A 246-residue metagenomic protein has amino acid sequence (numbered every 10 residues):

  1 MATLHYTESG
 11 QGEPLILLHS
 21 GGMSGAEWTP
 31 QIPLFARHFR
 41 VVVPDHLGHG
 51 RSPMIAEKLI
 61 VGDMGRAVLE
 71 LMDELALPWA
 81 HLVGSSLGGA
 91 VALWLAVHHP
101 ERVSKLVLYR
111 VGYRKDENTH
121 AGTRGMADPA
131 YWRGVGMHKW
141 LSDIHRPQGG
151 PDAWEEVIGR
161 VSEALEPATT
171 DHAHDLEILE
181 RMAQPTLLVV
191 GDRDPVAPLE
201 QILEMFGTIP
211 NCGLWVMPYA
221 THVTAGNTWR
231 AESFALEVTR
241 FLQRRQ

Functional and structural regions predicted by a protein language model:
A2-M54: Conserved HGGG/HGGXW glycine-rich cap/lid loop of the alpha/beta-hydrolase fold
P30-P33, V42-V83: Active-site loop/oxyanion-hole signature of alpha/beta-hydrolase fold enzymes
A90-H98, S104-M137: Flexible "cap/lid" loop of the alpha/beta hydrolase fold
R160-I178: Active-site nucleophile elbow and catalytic-triad environment of alpha/beta-hydrolase enzymes
M182, L188-V190: Short beta-strand/loop motif that positions the catalytic acidic residue of the alpha/beta-hydrolase fold
Q184, P198-G207: Short alpha-helix in the alpha/beta-hydrolase fold that links the catalytic acid
R193-A197: Acidic catalytic loop of the alpha/beta-hydrolase fold
C212-Q246: Catalytic active-site module of serine/aspartate enzymes centered on a nucleophile-bearing elbow/loop
